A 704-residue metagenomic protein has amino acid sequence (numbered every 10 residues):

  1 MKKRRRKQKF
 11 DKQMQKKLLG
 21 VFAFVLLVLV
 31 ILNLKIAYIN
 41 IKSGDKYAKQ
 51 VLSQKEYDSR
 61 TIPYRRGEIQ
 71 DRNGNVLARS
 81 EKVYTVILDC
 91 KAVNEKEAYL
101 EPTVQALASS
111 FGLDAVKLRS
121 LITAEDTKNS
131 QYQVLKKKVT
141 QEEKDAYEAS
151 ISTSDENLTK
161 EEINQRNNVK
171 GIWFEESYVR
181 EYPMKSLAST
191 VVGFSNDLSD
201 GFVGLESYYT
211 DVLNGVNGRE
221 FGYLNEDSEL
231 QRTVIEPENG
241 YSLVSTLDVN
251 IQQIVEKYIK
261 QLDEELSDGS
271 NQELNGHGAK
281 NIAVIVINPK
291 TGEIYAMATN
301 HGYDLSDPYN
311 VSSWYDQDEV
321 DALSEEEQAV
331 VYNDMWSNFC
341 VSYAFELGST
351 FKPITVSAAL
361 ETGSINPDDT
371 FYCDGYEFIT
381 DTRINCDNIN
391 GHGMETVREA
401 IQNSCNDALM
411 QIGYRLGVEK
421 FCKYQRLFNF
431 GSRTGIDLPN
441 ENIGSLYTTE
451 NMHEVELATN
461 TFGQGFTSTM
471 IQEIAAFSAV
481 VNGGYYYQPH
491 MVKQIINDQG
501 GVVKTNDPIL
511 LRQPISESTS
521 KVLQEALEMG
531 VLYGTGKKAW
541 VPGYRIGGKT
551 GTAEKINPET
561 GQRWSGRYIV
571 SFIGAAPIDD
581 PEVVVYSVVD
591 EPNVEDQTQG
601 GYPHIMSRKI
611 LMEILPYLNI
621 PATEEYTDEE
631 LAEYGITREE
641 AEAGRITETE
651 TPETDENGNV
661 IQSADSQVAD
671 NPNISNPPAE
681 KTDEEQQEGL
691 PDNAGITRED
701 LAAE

Functional and structural regions predicted by a protein language model:
M1-Y315, E419-R426, A539, E559 (+5 more regions): Periplasmic/cell-envelope proteins involved in peptidoglycan metabolism and beta-lactam response
A78, Y84, E125, L224-V234 (+7 more regions): Beta-lactam-recognizing serine transpeptidase/beta-lactamase-like catalytic domain environment
V502-N506, E629-I636: Intrinsically disordered, low-complexity charged/polar segments
